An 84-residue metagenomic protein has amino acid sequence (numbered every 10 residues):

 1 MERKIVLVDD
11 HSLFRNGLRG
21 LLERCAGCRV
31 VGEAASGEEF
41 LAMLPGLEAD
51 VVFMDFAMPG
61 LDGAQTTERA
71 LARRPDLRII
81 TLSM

Functional and structural regions predicted by a protein language model:
E2-F14, L18-L22, V52: Conserved acidic segment of CheY-like receiver
A26-G27, A49, P75: Proline-centered flexible-loop/turn and helix-kink motifs
G27-A35, M43: Short hydrophobic/Thr-rich beta-strand motif most characteristic of the beta2 strand and flanking loop of CheY-like
S36-E39, L61-Q65: Acidic catalytic/metal-coordinating carboxylates
L47-F53: Active-site beta3 strand of CheY-like receiver
D55, S83: Active-site residues of response regulator receiver
M58: Receiver (REC) domain active-site loop signature in two-component systems and cognate sites in sensor histidine kinases
A64-D76: Short amphipathic alpha-helix used as the core "switch/output" element in two-component signaling
